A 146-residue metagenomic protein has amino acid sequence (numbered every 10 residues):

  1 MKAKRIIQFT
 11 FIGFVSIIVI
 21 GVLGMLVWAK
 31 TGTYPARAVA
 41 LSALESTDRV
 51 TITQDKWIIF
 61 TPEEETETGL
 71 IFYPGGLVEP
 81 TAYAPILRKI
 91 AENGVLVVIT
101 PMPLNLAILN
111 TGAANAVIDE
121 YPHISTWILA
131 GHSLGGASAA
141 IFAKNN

Functional and structural regions predicted by a protein language model:
M1-R49: N-terminal membrane-anchoring alpha-helices
T51-E67, I118-H123: Short beta-strand-to-loop junctions in surface cap/lid or active-site-entrance loops
E67-G75: Short beta-strand element of the alpha/beta-hydrolase
L77-P85, V97: Serine-hydrolase catalytic-loop signature spanning alpha/beta hydrolases and amidase-signature enzymes
L87-A107: Conserved alpha/beta-hydrolase
A107-V117, I124: Lipid deacylating catalytic domains
A130-A139: Gly/Ala-rich beta-loop-alpha elbow adjacent to hydrolase catalytic centers
I141-N146: Conserved hydrolase catalytic core segment
